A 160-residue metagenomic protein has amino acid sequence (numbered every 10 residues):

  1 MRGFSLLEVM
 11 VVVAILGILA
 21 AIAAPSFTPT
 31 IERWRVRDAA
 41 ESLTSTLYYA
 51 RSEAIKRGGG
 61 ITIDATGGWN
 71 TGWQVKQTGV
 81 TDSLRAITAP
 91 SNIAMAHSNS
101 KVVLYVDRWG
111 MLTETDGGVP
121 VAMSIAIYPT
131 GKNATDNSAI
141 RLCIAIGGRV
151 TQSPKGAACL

Functional and structural regions predicted by a protein language model:
M1-F27: N-terminal single-pass transmembrane signal-anchor helix
I18-Y48, S52, K56, G60-L160: N-terminal helix-rich module
